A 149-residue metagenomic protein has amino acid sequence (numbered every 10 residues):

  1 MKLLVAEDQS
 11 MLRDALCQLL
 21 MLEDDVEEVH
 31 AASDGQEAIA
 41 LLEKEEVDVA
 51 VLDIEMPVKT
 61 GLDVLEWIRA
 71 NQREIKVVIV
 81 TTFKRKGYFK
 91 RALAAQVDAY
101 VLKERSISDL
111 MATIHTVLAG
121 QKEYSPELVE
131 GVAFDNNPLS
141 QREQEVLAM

Functional and structural regions predicted by a protein language model:
D25-S33, L41: Short hydrophobic/Thr-rich beta-strand motif most characteristic of the beta2 strand and flanking loop of CheY-like
D34-E37, T60-D63: Acidic catalytic/metal-coordinating carboxylates
E45-V51: Active-site beta3 strand of CheY-like receiver
D53, T81: Active-site residues of response regulator receiver
M56: Receiver (REC) domain active-site loop signature in two-component systems and cognate sites in sensor histidine kinases
G87, R105-I114, E127: C-terminal output helix
A133-M149: Helix-turn-helix DNA-binding segment
